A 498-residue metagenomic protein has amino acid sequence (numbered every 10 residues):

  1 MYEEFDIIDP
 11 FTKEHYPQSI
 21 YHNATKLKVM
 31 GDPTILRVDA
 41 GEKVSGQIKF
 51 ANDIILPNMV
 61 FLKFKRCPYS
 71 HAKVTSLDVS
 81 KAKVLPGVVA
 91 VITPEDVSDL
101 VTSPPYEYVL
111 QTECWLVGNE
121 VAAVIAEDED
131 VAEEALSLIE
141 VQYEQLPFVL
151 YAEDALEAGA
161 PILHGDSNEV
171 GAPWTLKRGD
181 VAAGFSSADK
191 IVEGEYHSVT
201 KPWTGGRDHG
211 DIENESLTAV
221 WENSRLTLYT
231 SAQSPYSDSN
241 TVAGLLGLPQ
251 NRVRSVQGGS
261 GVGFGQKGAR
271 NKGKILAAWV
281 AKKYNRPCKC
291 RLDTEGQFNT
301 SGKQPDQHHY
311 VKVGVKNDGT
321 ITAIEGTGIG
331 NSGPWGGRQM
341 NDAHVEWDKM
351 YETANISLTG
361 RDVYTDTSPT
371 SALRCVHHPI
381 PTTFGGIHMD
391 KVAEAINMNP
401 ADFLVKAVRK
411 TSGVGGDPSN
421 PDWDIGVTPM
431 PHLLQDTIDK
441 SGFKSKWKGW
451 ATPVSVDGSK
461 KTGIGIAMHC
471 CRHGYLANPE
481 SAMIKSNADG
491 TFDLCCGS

Functional and structural regions predicted by a protein language model:
M1-S498: Structural alpha/beta core scaffold segments of enzyme domains
